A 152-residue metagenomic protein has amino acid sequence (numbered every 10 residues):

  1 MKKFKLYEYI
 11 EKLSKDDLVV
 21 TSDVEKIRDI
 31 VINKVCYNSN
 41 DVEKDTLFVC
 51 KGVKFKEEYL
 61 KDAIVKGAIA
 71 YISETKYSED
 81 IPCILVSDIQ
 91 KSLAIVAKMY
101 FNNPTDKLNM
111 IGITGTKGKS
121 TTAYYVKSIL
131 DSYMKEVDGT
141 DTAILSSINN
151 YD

Functional and structural regions predicted by a protein language model:
M1-I95, M99: N-terminal leader/targeting and accessory segments in enzymes
L13, S92-D152: Phosphate-binding loop of NTP-binding sites
